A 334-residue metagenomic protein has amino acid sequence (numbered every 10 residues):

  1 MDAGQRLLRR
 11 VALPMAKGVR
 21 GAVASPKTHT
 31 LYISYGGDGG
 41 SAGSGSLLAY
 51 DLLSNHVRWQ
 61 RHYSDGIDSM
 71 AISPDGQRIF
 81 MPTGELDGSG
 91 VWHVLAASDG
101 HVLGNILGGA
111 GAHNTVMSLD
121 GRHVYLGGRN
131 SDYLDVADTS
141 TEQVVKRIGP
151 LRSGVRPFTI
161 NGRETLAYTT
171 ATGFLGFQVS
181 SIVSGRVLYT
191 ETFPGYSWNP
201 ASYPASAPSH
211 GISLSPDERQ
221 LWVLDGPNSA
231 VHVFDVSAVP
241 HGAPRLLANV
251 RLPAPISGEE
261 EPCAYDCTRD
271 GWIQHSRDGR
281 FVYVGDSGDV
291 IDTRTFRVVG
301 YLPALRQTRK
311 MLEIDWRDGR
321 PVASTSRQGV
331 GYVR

Functional and structural regions predicted by a protein language model:
M1-R334: Predominantly soluble domains enriched in secretory-pathway, periplasmic, or organellar proteins
